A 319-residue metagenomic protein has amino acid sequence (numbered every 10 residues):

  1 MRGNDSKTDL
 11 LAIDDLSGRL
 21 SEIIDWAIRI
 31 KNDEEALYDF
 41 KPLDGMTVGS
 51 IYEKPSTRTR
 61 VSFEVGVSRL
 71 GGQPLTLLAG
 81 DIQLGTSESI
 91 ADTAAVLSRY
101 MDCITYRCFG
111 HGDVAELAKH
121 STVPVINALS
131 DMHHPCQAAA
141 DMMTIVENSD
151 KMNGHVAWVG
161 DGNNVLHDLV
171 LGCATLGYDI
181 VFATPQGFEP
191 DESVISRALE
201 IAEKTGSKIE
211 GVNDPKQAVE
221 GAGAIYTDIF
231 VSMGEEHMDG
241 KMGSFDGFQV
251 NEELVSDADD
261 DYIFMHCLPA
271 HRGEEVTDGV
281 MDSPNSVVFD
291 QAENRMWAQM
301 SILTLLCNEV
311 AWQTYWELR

Functional and structural regions predicted by a protein language model:
M1-V61, V65: Positively charged, low-complexity intrinsically disordered leader regions
T47-Y100: Active-site cofactor/substrate anionic-group-binding motifs, chiefly glycine- and Lys/Arg-rich phosphate-binding loops
E53-V65, S149-T227: Glycine-rich phosphate/diphosphate-binding loop of Rossmann-like nucleotide-binding domains
L70, Y100, H120-S121, L176 (+2 more regions): Short, structured coil segments at secondary-structure junctions
A95, D102-G172, H266: Anion-binding alpha/beta catalytic cores of soluble intermediary-metabolism enzymes, centered on
L199-G279: Rossmann-like adenosine-cofactor binding region
D261-Y262, C267-R319: Adenosine-phosphate binding glycine-rich loop
